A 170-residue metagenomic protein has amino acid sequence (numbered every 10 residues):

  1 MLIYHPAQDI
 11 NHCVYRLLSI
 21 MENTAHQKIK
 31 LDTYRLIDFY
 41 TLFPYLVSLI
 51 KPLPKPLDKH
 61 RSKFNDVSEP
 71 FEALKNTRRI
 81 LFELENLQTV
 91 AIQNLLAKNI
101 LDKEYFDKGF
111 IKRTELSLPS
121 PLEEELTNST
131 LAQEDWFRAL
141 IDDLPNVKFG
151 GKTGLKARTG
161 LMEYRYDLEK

Functional and structural regions predicted by a protein language model:
M1-A73: Short, amphipathic alpha-helical interface elements at domain boundaries that mediate macromolecular binding
R35, K55-P56, R113, L140 (+1 more regions): Residue-level signal for alpha-helical context at structural boundaries
K63, N76-T77, K98: Acidic, Ser/Thr/Gly/Pro-rich low-complexity intrinsically disordered regions that serve as flexible linkers
L74-F82: Winged helix-turn-helix DNA-binding recognition segment
L81-A97: Short amphipathic alpha-helical interaction segments
Q93-D107: A short, conserved structural fragment
K108-L116: Minor-groove-contacting beta-hairpin "wing" of winged helix-turn-helix DNA-binding domains
S117-E169: Short, amphipathic alpha-helical interaction segments positioned at domain boundaries
